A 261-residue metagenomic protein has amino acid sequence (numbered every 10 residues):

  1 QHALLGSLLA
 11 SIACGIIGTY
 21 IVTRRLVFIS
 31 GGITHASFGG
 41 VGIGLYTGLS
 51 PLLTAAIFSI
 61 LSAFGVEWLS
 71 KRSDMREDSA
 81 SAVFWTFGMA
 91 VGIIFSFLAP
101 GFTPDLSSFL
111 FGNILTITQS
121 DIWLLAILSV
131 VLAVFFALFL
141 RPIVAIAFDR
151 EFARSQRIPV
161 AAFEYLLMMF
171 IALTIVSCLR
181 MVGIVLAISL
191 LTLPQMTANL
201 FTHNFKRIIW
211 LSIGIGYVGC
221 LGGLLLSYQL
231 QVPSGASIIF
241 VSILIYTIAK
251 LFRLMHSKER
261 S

Functional and structural regions predicted by a protein language model:
Q1-H2, S73, A80-R141: Transmembrane helix-bundle core of multi-pass membrane transporters and related energy-transducing complexes
Q1-I12: Membrane-interfacial amphipathic/re-entrant helices at transmembrane-helix boundaries
A10, T118-L193: Helix-loop-helix "hairpin" substructures at the membrane interface of multi-pass membrane proteins
S11, H35, S59-A63, T86-M89 (+5 more regions): Residue-level recognition of pore/gate-forming positions within transmembrane alpha-helices of multi-pass
I12-T23, G40-S50, P142-F152, M168-C178 (+1 more regions): Short juxtamembrane and helix-loop transition motifs at transmembrane-helix boundaries in membrane proteins
T19-F102, A198-W210, S227-L230, L254-M255: Short loop segments and helix-boundary regions at transmembrane helix junctions of multi-pass inner-membrane proteins
M181, V185-A236: Transmembrane alpha-helical segments in multi-pass inner-membrane proteins
V232-I239, I243-S261: Cytosolic-side transmembrane-helix boundaries in multi-pass membrane proteins
